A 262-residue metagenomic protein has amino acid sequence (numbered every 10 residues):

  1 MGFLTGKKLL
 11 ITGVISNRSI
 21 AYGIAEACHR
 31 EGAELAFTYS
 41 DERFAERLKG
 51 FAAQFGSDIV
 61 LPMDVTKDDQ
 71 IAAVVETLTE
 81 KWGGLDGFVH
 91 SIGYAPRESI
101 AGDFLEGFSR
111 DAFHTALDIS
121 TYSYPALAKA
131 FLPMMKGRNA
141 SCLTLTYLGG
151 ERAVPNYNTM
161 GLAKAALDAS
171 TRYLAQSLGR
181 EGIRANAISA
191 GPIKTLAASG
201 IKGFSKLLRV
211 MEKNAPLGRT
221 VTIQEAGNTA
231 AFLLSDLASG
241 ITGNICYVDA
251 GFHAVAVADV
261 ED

Functional and structural regions predicted by a protein language model:
G2-F37: Canonical Rossmann dinucleotide-binding motif of NAD(H)/NADP(H)-dependent dehydrogenases/reductases, specifically
F3, G83, R219-V248, H253-A254: C-terminal substrate-recognition "lid" of short-chain dehydrogenase/reductases
K8-T12, F88-G93: Conserved hydrophobic beta-strands of the Rossmann-like cofactor-binding core in SDR/related NAD(P)H-dependent
G13-I20, G93-R180, P192-K194, F252: Catalytic loop of short-chain dehydrogenase/reductase
K49, A53, T159, R180 (+2 more regions): A glycine/serine/threonine-rich, flexible loop-to-helix segment that serves as the NAD(P) cofactor-binding "lid"
M63-A72, E76-K81, H90-A116, P155-T159 (+2 more regions): Conserved mid-core segment of classical short-chain dehydrogenase/reductases
G179, R184, I241-G243: Short, small/polar-rich loop/turn modules that mediate ligand/substrate recognition or access, typified
R184-K194, L234, Y247-D249: Conserved SDR Rossmann-fold cofactor-binding beta-strand/turn motif
